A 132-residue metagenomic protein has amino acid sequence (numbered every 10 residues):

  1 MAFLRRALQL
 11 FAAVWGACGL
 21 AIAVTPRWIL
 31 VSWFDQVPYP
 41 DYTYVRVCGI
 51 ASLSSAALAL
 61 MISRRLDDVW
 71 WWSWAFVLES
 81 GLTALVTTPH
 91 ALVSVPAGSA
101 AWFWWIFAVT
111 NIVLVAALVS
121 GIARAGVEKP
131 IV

Functional and structural regions predicted by a protein language model:
R5-A7, W15-T43: Membrane-helix boundary elements
A17-C18, D41-S63, V77-L85: Core segments of alpha-helical transmembrane spans in multipass integral membrane proteins
I22, L58-S63, T87-A91, L118-I122: Structural signal for membrane-spanning alpha-helices in multi-pass inner-membrane proteins, emphasizing helix cores
F34-Y42, W72-A75, P96-A108: Non-cytosolic membrane-interface motifs at loop->transmembrane helix junctions
A57-W71, V95: Juxtamembrane helix-break-helix junctions at the cytosolic face of small multi-pass alpha-helical membrane proteins
W72-P89, T110-V113: Hydrophobic alpha-helical membrane segments
L85-I106, A123: Membrane-helix boundary connector in multi-pass membrane proteins
V109-V132: Membrane-water interface at the C-terminal end of transmembrane alpha helices
